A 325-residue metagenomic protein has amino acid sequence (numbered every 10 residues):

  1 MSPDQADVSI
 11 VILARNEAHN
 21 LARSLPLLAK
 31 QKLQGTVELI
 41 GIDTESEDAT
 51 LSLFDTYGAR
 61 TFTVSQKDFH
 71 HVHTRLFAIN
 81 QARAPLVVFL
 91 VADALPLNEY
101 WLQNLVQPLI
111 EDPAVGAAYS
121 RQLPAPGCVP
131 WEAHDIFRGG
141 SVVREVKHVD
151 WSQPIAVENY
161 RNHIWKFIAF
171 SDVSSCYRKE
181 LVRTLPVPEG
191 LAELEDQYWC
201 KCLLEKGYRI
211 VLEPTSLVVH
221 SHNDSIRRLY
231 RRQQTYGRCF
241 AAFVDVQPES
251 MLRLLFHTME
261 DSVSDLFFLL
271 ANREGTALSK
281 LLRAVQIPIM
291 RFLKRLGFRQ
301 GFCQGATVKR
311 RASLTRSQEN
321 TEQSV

Functional and structural regions predicted by a protein language model:
P26-T36: Short, acidic, metal-binding catalytic loop of nucleotide-sugar glycosyltransferases
D43-L51, A94-L95: A conserved acidic beta->alpha catalytic loop
S65-A82, N104: Glycine-rich, basic loop-to-helix element that forms the pyrophosphate-binding segment of sugar-nucleotide handling
V87: Short aromatic/hydrophobic "clamp" motif used to bind/position activated sugar donors
L95, E99-I136: Conserved donor NDP-sugar-binding/catalytic core segment of glycosyltransferases
Q153-Y177, A192: A recurrent flexible, glycine/aromatic-enriched loop bordering the glycosyltransferase active site that acts as
A192-W199: Acidic donor-binding loop at a coil-to-helix junction in glycosyltransferase catalytic cores that engages
R232-R238, E249-V325: Non-catalytic, C-terminal membrane-associated alpha-helical segments of glycosyltransferases
